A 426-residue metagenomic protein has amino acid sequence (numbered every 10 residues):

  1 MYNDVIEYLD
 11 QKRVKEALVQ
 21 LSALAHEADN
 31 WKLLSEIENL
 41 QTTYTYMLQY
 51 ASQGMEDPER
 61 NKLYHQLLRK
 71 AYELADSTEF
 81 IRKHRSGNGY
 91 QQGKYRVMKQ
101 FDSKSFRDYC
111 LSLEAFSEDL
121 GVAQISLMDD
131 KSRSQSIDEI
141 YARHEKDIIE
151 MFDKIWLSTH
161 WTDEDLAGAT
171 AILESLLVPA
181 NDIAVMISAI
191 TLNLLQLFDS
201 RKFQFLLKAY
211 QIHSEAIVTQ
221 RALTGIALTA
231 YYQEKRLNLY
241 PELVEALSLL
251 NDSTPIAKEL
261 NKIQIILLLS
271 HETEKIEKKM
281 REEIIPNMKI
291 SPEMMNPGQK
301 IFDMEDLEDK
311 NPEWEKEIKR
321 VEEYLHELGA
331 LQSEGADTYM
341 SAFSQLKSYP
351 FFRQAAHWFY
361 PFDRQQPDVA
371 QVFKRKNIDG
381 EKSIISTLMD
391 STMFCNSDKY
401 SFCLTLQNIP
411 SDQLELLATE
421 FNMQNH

Functional and structural regions predicted by a protein language model:
Y2-S132, S136-K146: Extended, helix-rich scaffolding/adaptor regions
H26-E27, I137-D138, A171-V178, L192-Q196 (+2 more regions): Solenoid-like repeat scaffolds
S117, G121, Y141-E145, I155-L166 (+1 more regions): Helix-turn-helix repeat elements of alpha-solenoid scaffolds
H144-E145, S175-I187: HEAT-repeat alpha-solenoid elements in large eukaryotic scaffold proteins
K154-I155, V185-L195, T224-T229: Structural detector for internal amphipathic alpha-helices that build alpha-solenoid repeat scaffolds
L166-A171, R201-K208, L237-N251, K278-I285: Alpha-helical repeat scaffolds
K374-H426: Alpha-solenoid helical-repeat scaffolds
